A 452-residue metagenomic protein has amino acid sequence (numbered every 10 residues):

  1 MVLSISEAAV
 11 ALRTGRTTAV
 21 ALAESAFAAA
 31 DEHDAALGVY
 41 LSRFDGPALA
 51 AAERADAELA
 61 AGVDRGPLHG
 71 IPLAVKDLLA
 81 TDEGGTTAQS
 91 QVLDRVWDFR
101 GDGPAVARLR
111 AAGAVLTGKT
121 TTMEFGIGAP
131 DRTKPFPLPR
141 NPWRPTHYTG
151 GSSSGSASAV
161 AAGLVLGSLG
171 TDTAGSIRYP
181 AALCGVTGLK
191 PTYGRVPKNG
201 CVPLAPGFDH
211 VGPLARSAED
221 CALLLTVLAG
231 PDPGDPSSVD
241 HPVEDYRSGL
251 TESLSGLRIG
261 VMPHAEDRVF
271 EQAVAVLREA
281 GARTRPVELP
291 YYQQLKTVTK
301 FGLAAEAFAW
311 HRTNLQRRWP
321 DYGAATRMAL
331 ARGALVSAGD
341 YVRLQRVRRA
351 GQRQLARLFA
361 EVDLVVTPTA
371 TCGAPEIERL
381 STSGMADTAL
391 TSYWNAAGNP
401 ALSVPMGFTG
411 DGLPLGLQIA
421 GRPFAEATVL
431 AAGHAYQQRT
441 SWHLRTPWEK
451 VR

Functional and structural regions predicted by a protein language model:
M1-L49, E279-G281, D340, R445-R452: An N-terminal boundary/leader segment
A8-T14, A74, L93-W97, D209-R216 (+2 more regions): Short, well-ordered beta-strand elements within core beta-sheets of diverse protein domains
G15, A26, G70, A111 (+4 more regions): Glycine-rich, small-residue loops and helix-cap segments that act as flexible hinges at active-site edges
A19-E24, E53-D56, G103, E266-E288 (+2 more regions): Acyltransferase
V63-D82, L116-K119, V366-T369: ATP-grasp fold ATP-binding core
L68-Q89, S253-M262, F301-A356, S403-P414: Short helix-loop capping/hinge segments that flank enzyme active sites or metal/cofactor-binding pockets
F99-L228, N395-Q418: Short glycine/serine-rich loop segments
K190-R268, Y291, T440-R452: A short helix-breaking turn/cap at a secondary-structure junction
